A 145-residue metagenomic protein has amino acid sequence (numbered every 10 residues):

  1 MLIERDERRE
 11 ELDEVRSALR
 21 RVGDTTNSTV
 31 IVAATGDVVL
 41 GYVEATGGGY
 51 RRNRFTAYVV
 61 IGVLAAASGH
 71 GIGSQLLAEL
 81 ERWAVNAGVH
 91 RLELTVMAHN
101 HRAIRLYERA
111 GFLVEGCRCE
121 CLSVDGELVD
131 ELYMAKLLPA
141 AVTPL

Functional and structural regions predicted by a protein language model:
I3-A66, L77-E79, W83, L137-A141: Acetyl-CoA-dependent GNAT
V32, E44, Y58-G62, G71 (+3 more regions): Conserved beta-strand segments that form the floor/walls of ligand-binding pockets within enzyme and binding domains
N53, R91-M97, E108, L113-V129: Conserved catalytic-core motifs of GNAT/GCN5-like acyltransferases
A67, G71, G88, N100 (+2 more regions): Conserved functional loop/turn residues at catalytic and ligand-binding sites
L76, N100-A103: Conserved short alpha-helix immediately C-terminal to the canonical SAM/SAH-binding motif I of Rossmann-like
L77, A84-T95: Conserved GNAT acetyl-CoA-binding A-motif
E127-L145: Terminal substrate-recognition subdomain of acyl/acetyltransferases
